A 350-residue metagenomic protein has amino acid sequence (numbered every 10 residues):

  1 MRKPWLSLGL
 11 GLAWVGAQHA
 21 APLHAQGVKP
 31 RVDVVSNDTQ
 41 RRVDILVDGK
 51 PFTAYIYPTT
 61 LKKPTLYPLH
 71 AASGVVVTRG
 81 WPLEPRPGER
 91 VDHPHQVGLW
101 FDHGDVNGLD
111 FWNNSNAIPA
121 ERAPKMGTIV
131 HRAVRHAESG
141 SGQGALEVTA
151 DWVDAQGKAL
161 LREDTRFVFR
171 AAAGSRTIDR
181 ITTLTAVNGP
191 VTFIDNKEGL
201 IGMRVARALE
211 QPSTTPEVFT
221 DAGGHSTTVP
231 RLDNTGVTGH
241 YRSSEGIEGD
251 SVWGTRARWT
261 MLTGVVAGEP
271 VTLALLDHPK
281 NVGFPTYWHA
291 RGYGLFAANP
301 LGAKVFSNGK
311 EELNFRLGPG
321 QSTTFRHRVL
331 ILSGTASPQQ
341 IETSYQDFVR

Functional and structural regions predicted by a protein language model:
W14-P22: C-terminal segment of classical bacterial N-terminal signal peptides
Q26-P94, I181, N196, G334-A336 (+1 more regions): Beta-strand-rich N-terminal accessory domains
Y55-L61, T65-H70, A172-D221, P230-D233 (+1 more regions): Acidic (Asp/Glu-rich), glycine- and aromatic
T60-S115, F219-R256: Extracellular/lumen-exposed scaffold segments
H93-G174: Extended, loop-rich substrate-binding clefts of extracytoplasmic carbohydrate-active enzymes
A150-D154, F167-A171, L184-N188, V205-L209 (+1 more regions): Beta-strand elements of well-folded, non-transmembrane domains
K197-G283: Active-site/ligand-binding surface loops and adjacent short beta/alpha elements that line catalytic pockets across
L273-R350: Beta-strand-rich recognition/accessory modules
